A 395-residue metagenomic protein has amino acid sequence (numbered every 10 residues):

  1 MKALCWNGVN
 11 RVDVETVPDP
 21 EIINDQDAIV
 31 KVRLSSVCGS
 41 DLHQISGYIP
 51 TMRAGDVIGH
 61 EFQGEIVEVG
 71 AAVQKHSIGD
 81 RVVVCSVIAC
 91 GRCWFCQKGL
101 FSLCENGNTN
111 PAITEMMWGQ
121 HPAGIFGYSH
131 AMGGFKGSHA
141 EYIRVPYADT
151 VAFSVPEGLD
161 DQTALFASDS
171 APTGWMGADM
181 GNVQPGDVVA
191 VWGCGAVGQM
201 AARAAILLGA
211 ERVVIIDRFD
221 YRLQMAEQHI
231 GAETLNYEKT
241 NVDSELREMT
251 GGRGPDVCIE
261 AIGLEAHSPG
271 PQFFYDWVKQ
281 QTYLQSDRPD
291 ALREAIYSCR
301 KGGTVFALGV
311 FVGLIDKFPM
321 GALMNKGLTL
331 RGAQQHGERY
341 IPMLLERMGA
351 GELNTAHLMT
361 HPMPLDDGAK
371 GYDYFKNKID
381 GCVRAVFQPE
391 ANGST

Functional and structural regions predicted by a protein language model:
P18-S35, Y48-Q97, S102, N110 (+3 more regions): Glycine-rich beta-strand-centered segment in the early N-terminal region that forms part of a ligand/cofactor-binding
S36, G70, V87, I262-A266 (+2 more regions): Short glycine-/small-residue-rich Rossmann-like dinucleotide-binding loops
V67, V213-V214, F306: Conserved beta-strand positions in the Rossmann-like core of class I SAM-dependent methyltransferases
K75, C90-W192: NAD(P)H dinucleotide-binding glycine-rich loop of Rossmann-like/cofactor-binding domains, especially the beta1-alpha1
D179-Q184, T250-G251, Y297: Glycine-rich helix-loop-beta junction characteristic of Rossmann-like nucleotide cofactor-binding loops
V188-C194, Q199, I206-E294: Adenosine-nucleotide cofactor-binding segment
G252-R253, R293, Y297, G337-T395: C-terminal hydrophobic helical "lid"/dimerization subdomain of Rossmann-like NAD(P)H-dependent oxidoreductases
K301-L308, F318-L358: Rossmann-fold dehydrogenase core element
